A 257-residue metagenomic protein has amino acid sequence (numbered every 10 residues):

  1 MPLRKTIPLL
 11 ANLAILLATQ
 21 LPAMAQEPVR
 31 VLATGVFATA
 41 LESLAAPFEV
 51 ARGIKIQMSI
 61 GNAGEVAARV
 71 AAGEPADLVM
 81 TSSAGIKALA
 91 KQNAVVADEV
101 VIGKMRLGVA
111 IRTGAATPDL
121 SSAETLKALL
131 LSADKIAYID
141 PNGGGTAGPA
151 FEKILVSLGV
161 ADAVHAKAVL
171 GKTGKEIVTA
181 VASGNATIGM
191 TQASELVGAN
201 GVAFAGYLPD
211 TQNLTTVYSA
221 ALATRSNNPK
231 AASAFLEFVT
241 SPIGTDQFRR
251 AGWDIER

Functional and structural regions predicted by a protein language model:
M1-R4: N-terminal secretory signal peptides that target proteins for export/translocation
P8-Q20: Bacterial N-terminal signal peptides
L21-A25: Sec/Tat signal peptide C-region and signal peptidase I cleavage site
Q26-P75, M80-Q92, V100-R257: Exported/periplasmic ABC-transporter solute-binding proteins
